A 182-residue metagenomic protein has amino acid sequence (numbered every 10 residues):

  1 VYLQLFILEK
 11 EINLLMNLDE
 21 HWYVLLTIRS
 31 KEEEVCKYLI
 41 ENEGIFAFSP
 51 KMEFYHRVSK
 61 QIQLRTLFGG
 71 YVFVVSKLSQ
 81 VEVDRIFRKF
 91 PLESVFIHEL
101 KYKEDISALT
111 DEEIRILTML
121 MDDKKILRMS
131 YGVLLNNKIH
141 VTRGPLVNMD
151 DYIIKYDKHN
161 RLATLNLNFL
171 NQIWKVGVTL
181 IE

Functional and structural regions predicted by a protein language model:
Y2, L8-L135, K155, T164-E182: Acidic-enriched and Gly/Ser
N137-I139: Generic structural signal for buried aliphatic residues
G144-P145: Short, surface-exposed secondary-structure boundary micro-motifs
M149-K155: Short beta-strand-centered aromatic/proline hotspots
N160-L162: A generic structural signal for beta-strand entry/edge sites
